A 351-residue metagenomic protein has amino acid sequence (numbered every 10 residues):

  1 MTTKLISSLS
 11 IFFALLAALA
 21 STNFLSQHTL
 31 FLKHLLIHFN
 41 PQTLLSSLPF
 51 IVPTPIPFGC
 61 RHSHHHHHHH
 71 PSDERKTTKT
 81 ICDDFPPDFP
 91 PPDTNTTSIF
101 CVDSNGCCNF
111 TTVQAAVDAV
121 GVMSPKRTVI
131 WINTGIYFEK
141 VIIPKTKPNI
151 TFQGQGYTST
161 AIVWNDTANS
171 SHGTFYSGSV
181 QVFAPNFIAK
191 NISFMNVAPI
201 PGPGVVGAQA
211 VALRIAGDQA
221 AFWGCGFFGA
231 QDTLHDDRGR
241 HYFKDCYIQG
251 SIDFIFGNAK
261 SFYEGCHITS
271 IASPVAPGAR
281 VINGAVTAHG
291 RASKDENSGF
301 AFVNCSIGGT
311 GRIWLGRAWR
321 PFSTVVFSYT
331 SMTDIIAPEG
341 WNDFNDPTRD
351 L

Functional and structural regions predicted by a protein language model:
T2-L351: Sequence-level preference for short, compositionally simple segments enriched in small aliphatic or small polar residues
